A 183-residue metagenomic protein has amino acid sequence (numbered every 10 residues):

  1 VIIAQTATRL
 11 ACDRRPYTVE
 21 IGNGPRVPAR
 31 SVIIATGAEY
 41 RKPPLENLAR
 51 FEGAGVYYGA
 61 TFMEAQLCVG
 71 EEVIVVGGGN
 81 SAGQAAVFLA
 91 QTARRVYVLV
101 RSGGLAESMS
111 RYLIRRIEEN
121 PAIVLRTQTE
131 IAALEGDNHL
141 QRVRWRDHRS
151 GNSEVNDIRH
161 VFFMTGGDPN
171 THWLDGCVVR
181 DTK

Functional and structural regions predicted by a protein language model:
V1-I21, R26-A29, Q91-K183: A Rossmann-like FAD-binding core segment of flavoenzymes
A29-R30, G53, G70, I158: Active-site acidic short loop of glycosyltransferases
I34-A35, V75, F163-M164: Redox-cofactor binding/interface segments in oxidoreductases and associated redox assembly factors
A38-N80, Q84-T92, T182: Glycine-rich dinucleotide-binding loop and its adjacent helix/turn
